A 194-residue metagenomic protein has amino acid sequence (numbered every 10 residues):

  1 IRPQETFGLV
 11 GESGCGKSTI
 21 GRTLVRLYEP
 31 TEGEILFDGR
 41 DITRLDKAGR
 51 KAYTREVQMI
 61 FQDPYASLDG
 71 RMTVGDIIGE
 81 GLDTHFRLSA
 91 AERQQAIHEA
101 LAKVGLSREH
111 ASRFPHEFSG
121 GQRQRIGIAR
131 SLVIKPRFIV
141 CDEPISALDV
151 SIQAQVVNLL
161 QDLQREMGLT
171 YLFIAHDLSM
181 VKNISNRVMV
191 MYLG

Functional and structural regions predicted by a protein language model:
E12, L148, I152-G194: P-loop NTP-binding/switch modules centered on Walker-like glycine-rich loops
V25: Helix-to-loop junction immediately C-terminal to a conserved catalytic motif
G33-D41: Conserved ABC transporter NBD signature motif
D41, A91-E109: Conserved ABC ATPase "signature" region
I42-Q58, T84: ABC ATPase NBD coupling module
F114-F118, Q122: Conserved ABC ATPase signature
V133-R137: A short, proline-enriched helix->beta-strand linker immediately N-terminal to the Walker B motif in ABC-type P-loop
